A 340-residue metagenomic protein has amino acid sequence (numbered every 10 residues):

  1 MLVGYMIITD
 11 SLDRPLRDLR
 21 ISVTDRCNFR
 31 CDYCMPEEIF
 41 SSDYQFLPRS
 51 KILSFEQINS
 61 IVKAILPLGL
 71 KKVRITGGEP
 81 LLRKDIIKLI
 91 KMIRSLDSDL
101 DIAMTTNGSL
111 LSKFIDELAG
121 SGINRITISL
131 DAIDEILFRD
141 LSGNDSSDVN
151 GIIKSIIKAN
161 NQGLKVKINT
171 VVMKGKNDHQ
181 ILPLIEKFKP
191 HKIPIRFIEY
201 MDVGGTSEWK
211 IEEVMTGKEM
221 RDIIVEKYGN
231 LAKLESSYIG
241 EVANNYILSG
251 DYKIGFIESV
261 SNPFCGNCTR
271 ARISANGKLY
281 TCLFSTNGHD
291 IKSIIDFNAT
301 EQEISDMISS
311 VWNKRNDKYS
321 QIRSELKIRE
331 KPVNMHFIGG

Functional and structural regions predicted by a protein language model:
L2-D18, E186, P190, M201-G340: Auxiliary Fe-S-binding modules of radical SAM enzymes
S11-L53: Canonical Radical SAM [4Fe-4S] cluster-binding loop centered on the CxxxCxxC motif and its immediate flanking residues
V23, I195, G277: Residue-level signature of catalytic and energy-coupling elements of molecular machines, predominantly ATP/GTP-dependent
D25-C27, M35-E38, L130-A132, E199 (+1 more regions): Short, small-residue-rich loop/turn micro-motifs
F29, E135-I136, P263, H289: Glycine-centered loop/turn positions within well-structured domains that cap or flank conserved ligand/cofactor-binding
R30, C34, R83, I136 (+3 more regions): Residues that scaffold the ATP/ADP-binding catalytic core of kinase and kinase-like folds
S42-Q45, D134-L141, G204-E208, D290-I291: A short acidic, helix-capping loop that chelates divalent metal ions and anchors anionic groups
I52-I75, E79-I198: Radical SAM/AdoMet-radical enzyme domain recognition
